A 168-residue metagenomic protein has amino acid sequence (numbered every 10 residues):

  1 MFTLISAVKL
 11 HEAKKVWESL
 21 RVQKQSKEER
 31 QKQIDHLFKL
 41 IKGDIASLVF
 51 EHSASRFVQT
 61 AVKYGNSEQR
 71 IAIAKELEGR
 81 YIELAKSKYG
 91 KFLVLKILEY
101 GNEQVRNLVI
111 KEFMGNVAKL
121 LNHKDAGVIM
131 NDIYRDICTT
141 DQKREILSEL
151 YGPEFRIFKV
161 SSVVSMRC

Functional and structural regions predicted by a protein language model:
M1-C168: Eukaryotic gene-expression regulator signature that favors modular helical reader/repeat domains and their
